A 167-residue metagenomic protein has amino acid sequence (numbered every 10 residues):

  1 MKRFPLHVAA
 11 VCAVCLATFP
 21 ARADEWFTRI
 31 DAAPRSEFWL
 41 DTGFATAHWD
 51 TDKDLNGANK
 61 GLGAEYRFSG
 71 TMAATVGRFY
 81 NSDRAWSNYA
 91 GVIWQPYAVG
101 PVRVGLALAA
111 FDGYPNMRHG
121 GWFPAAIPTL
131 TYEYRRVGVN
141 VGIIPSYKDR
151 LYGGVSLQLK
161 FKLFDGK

Functional and structural regions predicted by a protein language model:
M1-A33, G166-K167: Cleavable N-terminal export/targeting peptides
A23-F68, T75-R78: Short glycine/proline- and aromatic-enriched beta-strand/turn motifs that initiate or cap beta-hairpins
F38, A58-L62, M72, W86-A90 (+3 more regions): Hydrophobic, lipid-facing positions within transmembrane beta-strands of outer-membrane proteins
F38, G70-A74, G100-V102, Y134-V141 (+1 more regions): Repeated loop/turn-to-beta-strand initiation elements of outer-membrane beta-barrel proteins
D41-A45, T75-F79, G105-A109, N140-I144 (+1 more regions): Transmembrane beta-strands of outer-membrane beta-barrel proteins
T42, L62-Y66, V76, A90-P96 (+3 more regions): Residues on the lipid-exposed face of transmembrane beta-strands in outer-membrane beta-barrel proteins
F44-T46, Y152-K167: Outer-membrane beta-barrel "beta-signal"
W49-A58, R78-Y89, A98, D112-F123 (+1 more regions): Solvent-exposed loop/turn segments connecting transmembrane beta-strands in outer-membrane beta-barrel proteins
